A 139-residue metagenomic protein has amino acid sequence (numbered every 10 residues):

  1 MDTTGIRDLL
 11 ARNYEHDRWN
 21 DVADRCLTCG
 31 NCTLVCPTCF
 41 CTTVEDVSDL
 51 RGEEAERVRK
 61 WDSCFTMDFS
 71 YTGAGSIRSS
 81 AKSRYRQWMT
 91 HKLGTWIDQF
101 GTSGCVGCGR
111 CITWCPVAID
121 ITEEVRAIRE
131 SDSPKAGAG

Functional and structural regions predicted by a protein language model:
D2-D24, T42-G139: Ferredoxin-type iron-sulfur electron-transfer modules in oxidoreductases and energy-metabolism complexes
D24-V44: Basic (Lys/Arg-enriched) interaction patch that binds polyanionic ligands
